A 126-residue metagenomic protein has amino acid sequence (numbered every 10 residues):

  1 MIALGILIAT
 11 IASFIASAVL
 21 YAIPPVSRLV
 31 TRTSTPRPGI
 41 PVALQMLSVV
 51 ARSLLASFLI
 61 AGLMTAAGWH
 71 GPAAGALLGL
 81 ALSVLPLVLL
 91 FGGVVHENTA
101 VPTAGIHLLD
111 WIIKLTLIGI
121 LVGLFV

Functional and structural regions predicted by a protein language model:
M1-V126: Juxtamembrane/disordered regions of integral membrane proteins
